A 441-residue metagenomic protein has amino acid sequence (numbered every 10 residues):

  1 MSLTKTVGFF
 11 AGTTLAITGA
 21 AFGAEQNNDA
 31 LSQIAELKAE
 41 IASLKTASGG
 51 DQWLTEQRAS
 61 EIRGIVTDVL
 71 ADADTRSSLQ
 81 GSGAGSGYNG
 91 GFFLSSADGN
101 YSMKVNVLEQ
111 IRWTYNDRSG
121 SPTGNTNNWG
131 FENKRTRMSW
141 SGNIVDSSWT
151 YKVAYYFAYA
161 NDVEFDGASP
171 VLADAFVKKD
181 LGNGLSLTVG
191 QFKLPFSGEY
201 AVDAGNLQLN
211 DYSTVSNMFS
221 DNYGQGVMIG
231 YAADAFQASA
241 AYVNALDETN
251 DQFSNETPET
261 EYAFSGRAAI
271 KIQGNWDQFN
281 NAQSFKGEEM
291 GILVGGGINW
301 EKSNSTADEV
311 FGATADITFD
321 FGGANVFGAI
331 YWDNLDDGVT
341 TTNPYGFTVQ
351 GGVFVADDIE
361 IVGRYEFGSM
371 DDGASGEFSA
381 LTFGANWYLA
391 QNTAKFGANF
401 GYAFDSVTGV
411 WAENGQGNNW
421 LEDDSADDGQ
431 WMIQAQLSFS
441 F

Functional and structural regions predicted by a protein language model:
M1-G23: Gram-negative bacterial Sec-dependent N-terminal signal peptides
L3, E25, W53-L54, G83-A84 (+5 more regions): Outer-membrane beta-barrel pore domains
F9-G12, Q33, Q430-M432, S440: Short N-terminal leader segment in a subset of presequences, especially plant chloroplast and some mitochondrial
L15, G64, N280-N281, I292: Low-complexity, intrinsically disordered short segments enriched for Gly/Pro and polybasic residues
F22-L108, Q278, Q436, F441: N-terminal periplasmic/intermembrane-space "pro-region" immediately following the signal or transit peptide
G81, G85-E248, P258-W276, N280-M290 (+2 more regions): Outer membrane beta-barrel
Q252-N255: Active-site rim elements
